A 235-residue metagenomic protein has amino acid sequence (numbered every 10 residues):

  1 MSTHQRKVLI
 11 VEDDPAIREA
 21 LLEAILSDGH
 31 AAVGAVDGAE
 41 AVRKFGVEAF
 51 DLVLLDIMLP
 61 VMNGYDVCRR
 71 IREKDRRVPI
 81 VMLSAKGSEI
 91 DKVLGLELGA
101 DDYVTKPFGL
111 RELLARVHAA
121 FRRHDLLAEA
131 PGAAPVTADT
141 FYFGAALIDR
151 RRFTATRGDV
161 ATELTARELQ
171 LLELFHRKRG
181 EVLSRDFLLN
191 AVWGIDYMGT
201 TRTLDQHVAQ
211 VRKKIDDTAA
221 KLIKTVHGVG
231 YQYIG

Functional and structural regions predicted by a protein language model:
M1-A128: N-terminal/domain-start alpha-helical segments
Q5, R77, I90, T137-A138 (+2 more regions): A structure-centric signal for secondary-structure junctions around beta-strands
R6-K7, A119-E181: Short, Lys/Arg-enriched segments at the junction into DNA-binding effector domains of transcriptional regulators
E48, G144-A146, R151, D186 (+1 more regions): Structural detector for helix-capping/boundary residues
V78, L127-P131, T218, L222: Short, polar/charged, Gly/Pro-enriched helix-capping and turn/loop motifs at alpha-helix termini and inter-helix linkers
T105, T154-A219, K224-V229: Positively charged, aromatic-enriched patches within helix-turn-helix-type DNA-binding elements, predominantly
Q232-I234: Conserved active-site beta-strand element of glycosyltransferases/polysaccharide synthases
